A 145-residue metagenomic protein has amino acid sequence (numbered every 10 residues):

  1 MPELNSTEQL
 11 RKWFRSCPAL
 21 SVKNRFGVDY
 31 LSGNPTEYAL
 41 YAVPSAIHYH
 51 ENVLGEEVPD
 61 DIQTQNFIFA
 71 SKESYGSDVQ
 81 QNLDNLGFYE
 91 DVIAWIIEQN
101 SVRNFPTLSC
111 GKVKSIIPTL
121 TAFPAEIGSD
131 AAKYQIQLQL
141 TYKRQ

Functional and structural regions predicted by a protein language model:
M1-R25, D29-Y30, I47-Q145: Charged, amphipathic alpha-helical segments and their flanking helix caps
P35-A46: Charged, often glycine-rich, active-site loop that binds/positions anionic groups
